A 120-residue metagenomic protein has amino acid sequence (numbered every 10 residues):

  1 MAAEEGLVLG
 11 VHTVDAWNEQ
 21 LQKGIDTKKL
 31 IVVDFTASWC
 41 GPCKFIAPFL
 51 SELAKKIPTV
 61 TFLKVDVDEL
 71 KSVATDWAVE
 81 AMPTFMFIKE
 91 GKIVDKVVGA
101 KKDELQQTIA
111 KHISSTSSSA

Functional and structural regions predicted by a protein language model:
M1-L9: N-proximal helix/coil linker or "cap" segments that precede and/or mark the start of modular domains
G10-L30, K71: A short beta-strand-turn-helix
V11-H12, F35, I46-S72, V79: Thiol-based oxidoreductase modules, predominantly thioredoxin-like and allied folds used for disulfide exchange
A16, F45, F49-E52, K92 (+1 more regions): Acidic, Ser/Thr-rich intrinsically disordered and amphipathic helical segments
K29, T36-W39, A81: Short pre-active-site segment immediately N-terminal to redox-active cysteine/selenocysteine motifs in thiol-based
D34-T36, F87: Structural cue for short, hydrophobic secondary-structure segments
C40-C43, F85: The canonical Cys-X-X-Cys-His
E80-A120: Non-catalytic, surface beta->alpha helical segment in thiol-disulfide oxidoreductase systems
